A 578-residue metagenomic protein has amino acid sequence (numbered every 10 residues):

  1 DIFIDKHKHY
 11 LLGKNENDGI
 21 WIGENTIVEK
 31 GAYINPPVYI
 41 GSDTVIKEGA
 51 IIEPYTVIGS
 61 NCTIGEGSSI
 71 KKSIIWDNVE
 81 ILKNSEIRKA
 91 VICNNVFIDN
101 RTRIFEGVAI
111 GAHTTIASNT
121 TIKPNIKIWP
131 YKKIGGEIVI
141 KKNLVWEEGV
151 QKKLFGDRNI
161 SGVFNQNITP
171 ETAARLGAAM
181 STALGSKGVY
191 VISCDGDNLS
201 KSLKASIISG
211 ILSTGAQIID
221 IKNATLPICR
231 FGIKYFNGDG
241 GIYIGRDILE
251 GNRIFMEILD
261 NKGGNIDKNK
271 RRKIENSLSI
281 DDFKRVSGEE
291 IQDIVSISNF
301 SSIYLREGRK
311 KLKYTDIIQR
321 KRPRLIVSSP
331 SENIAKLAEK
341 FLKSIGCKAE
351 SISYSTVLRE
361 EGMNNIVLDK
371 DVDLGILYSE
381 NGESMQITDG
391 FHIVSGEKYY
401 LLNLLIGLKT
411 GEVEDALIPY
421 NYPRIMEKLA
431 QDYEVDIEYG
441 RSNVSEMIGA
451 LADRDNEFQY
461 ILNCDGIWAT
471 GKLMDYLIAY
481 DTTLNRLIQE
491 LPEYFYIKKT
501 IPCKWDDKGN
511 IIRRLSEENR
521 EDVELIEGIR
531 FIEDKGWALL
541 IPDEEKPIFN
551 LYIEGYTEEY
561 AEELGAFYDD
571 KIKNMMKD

Functional and structural regions predicted by a protein language model:
D1-V150: Left-handed beta-helix
G136-G162, G263-E289, V372-S379: Short, compositionally biased "basic patch" segments
G149-I207, S213, I294-L325: An N-terminal, well-structured beta->alpha segment
R175, N252-N365: Gly/Ser/Thr-enriched, mixed-charge loops and adjacent short helices that form phosphate/oxyanion-binding elements
V189-I254, K340-T388: N-terminal small/polar loop signature for handling phosphorylated ligands or for N-terminal nucleophile
G251-I254, D260-R272, N276-I280, K370-V435: Replace "Mg2+/Mn2+-dependent" with "divalent metal-dependent
V372-D373, N381, G390, K409-D578: Phosphate-binding and adjacent anionic-ligand microenvironments
